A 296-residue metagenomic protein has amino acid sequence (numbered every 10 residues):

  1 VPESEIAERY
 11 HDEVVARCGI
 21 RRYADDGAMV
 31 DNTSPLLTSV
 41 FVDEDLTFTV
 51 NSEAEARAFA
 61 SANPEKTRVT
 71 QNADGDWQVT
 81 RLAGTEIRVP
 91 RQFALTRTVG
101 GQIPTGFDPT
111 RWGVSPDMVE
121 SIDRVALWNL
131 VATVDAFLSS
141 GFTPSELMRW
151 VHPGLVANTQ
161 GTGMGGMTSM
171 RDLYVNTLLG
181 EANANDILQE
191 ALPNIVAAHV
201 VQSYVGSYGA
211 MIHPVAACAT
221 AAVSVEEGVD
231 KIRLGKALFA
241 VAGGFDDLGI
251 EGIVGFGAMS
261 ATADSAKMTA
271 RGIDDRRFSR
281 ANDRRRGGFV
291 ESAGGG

Functional and structural regions predicted by a protein language model:
V1-S115: ACP-dependent fatty acid/polyketide chain-elongation machinery
G84-L127, G165-N176, N185-E227, M259-E291: Conserved catalytic cysteine-centered active-site region of acyl-thioester-dependent Claisen-condensing enzymes
A126-G141, P193, I212-D246, V290-G296: Active-site-proximal alpha-helical scaffold in enzymes
A126-N183: Hydrophobic alpha-helical hairpins/lids featuring a short glycine-rich hinge
M148-H152, Y204-G206, I232-L234, L248 (+2 more regions): Solvent-exposed alpha-helices and their adjacent loops that cap or buttress functional pockets in soluble metabolic
A157, L238-A242, A281: Short glycine-aspartate micro-motif
T162-M164, G244-G249: Glycine-rich beta-alpha junction loops
